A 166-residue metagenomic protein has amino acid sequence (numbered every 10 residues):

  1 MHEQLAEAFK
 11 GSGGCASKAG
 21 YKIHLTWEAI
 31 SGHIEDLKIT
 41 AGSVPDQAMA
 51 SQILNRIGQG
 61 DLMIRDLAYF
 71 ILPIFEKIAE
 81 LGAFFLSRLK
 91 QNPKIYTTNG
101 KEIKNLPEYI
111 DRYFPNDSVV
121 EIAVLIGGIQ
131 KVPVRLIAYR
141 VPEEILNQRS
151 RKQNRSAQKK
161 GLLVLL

Functional and structural regions predicted by a protein language model:
M1-L166: Single, function-defining residue in the core of a domain
